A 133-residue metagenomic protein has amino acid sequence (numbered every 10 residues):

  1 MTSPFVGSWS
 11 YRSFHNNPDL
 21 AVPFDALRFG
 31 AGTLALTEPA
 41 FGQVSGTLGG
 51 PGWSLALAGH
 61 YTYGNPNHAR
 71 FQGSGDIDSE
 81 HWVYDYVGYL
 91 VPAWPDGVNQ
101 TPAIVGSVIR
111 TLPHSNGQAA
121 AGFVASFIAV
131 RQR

Functional and structural regions predicted by a protein language model:
M1-G30, I104-T111, F127: Tryptophan-anchored aromatic micro-motifs
Y11-S13, V44-G50, R70-D78, G106-I109: Short beta-strand segments that buttress and anchor functional surface loops
N16-V22, P51-W53, D78-E80, P113-Q118: Short, cysteine-centered beta-strand-loop-beta hairpins and adjacent loop/turn segments enriched in charged/polar
A21-H60: N-terminal glycine/threonine-rich, aromatic-flanked beta-hairpin/loop signature
R28-A31, W53-A58, E80-V87, A121-V124: Short, surface-exposed coil-to-beta transition loops
A35-Q43, T62-N67, V91-V105: Short, solvent-exposed coil/turn segments at beta-strand boundaries
H60-Y61, A103-R133: Edge beta-strand at a domain terminus
Y61-W94: Mid-chain, well-packed structural core segment of small domains
